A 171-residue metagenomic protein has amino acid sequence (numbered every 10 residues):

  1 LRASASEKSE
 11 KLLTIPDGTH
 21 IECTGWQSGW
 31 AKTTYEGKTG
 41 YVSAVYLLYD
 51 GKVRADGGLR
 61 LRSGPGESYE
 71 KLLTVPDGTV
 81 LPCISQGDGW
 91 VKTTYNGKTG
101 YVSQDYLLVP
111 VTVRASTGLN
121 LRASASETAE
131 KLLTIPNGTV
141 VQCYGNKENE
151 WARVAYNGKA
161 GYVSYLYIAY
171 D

Functional and structural regions predicted by a protein language model:
L1-K32, R54-K92, R114-W151, L166: Beta-loop motif signature
S6, E22, K32-K52, T94-V111 (+2 more regions): Boundary regions of SH3-family modules and the immediately adjacent low-complexity/disordered segments in eukaryotic
